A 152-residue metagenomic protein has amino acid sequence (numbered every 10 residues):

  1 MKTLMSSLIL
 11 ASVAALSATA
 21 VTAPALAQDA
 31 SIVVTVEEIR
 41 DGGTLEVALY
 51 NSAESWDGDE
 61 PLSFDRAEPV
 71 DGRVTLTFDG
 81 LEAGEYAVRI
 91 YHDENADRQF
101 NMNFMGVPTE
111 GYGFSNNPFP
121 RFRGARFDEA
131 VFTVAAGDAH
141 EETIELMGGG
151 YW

Functional and structural regions predicted by a protein language model:
S7-A20: Bacterial N-terminal signal peptides
V21-A27: Sec/Tat signal peptide C-region and signal peptidase I cleavage site
A30-I39, V47, I144: A short, amphipathic beta-strand motif
E38, F78-E82: Short, flexible loop/turn segments at beta-strand junctions in immunoglobulin-like and fibronectin type III
G72, E82-E85: A glycine-anchored, Pro-Gly-centered beta-turn/N-cap motif
Y86-I90: A short tyrosine-centered beta-strand micro-motif
E94-M102: Acidic, glycine-anchored loop motifs typical of Ca2+
E110-G149: Extracellular beta-sheet/turn segments enriched in Thr/Pro/Gly and aliphatic residues
